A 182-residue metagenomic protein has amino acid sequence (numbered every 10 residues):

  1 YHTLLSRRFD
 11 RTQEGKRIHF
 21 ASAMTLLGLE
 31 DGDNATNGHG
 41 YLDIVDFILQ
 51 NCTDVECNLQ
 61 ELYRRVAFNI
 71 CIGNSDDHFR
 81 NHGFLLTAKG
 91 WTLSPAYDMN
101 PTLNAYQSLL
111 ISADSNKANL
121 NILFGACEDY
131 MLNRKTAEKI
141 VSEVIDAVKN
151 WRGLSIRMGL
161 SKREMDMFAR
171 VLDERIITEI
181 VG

Functional and structural regions predicted by a protein language model:
Y1-G182: Anionic ligand-binding catalytic core segments
